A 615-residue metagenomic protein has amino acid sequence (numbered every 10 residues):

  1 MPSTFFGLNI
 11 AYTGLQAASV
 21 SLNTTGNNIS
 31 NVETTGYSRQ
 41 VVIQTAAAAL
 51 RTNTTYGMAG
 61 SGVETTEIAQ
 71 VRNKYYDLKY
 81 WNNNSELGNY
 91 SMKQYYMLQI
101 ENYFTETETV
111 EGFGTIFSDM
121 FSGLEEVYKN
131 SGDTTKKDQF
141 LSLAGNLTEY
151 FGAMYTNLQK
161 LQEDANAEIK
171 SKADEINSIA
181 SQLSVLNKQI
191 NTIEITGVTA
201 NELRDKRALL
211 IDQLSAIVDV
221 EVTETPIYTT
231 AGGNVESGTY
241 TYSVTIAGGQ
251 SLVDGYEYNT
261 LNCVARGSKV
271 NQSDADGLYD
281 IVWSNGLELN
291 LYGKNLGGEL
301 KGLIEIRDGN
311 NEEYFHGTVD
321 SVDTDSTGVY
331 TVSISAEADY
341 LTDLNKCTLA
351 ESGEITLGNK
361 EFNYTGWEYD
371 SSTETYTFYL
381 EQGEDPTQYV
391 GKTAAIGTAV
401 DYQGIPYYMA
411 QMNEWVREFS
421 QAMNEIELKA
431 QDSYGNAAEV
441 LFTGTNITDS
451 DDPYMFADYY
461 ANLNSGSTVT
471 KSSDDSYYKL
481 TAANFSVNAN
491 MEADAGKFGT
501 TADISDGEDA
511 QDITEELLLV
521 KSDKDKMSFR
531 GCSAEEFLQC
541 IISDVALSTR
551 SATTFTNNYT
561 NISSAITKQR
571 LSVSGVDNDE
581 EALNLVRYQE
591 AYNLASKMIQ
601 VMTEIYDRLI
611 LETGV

Functional and structural regions predicted by a protein language model:
M1-V615: Structural signature of extracellular appendage/secretion-system components
